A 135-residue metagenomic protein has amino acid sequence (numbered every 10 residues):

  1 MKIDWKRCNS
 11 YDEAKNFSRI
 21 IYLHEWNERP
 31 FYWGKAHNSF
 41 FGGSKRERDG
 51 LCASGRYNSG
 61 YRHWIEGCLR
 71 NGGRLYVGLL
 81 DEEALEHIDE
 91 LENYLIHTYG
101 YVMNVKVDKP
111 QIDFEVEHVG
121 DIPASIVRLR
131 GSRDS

Functional and structural regions predicted by a protein language model:
M1-F31, A36-S135: Boundary/linker segments flanking structured domains
